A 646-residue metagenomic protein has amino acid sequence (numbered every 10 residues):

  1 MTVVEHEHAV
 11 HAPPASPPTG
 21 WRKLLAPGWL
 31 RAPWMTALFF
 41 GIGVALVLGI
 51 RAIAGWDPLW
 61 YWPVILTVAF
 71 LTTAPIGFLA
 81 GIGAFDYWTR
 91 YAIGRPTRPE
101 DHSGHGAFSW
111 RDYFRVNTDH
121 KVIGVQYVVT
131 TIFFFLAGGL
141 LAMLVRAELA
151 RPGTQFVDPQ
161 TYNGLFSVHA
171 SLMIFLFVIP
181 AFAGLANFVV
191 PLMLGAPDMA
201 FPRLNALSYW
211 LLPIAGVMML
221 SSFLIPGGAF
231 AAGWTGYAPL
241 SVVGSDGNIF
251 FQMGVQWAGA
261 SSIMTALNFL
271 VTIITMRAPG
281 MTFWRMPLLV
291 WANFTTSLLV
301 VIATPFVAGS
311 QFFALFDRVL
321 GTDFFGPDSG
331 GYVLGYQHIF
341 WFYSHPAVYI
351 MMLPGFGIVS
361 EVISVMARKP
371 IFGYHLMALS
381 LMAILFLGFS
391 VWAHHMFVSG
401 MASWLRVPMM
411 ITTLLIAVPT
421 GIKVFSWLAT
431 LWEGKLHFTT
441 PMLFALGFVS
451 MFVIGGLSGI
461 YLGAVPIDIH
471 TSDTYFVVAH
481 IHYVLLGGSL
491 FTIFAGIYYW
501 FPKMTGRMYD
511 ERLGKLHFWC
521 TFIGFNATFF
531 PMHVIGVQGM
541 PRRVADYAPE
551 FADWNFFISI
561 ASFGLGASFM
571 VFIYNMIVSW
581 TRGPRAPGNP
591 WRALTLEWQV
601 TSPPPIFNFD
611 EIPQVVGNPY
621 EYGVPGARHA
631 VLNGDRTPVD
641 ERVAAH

Functional and structural regions predicted by a protein language model:
T2-H646: Membrane-embedded and interfacial regions of multi-pass energy-transducing membrane proteins
